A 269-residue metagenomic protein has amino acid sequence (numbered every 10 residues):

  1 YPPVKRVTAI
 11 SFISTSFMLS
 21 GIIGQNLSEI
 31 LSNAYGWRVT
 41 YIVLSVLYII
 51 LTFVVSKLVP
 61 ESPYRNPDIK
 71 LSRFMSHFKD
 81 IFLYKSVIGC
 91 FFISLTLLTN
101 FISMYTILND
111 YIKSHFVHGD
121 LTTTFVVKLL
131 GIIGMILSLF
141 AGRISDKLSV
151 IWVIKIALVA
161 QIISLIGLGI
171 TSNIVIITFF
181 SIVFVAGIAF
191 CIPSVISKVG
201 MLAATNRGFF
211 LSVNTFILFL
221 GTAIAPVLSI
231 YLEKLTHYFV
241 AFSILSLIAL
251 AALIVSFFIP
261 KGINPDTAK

Functional and structural regions predicted by a protein language model:
Y1, F190-A203: Intracellular juxtamembrane helix-capping segments at the cytosolic ends of symmetry-related transmembrane helices
A9-V59: Helix-loop-helix hairpin linking two adjacent transmembrane segments in secondary transporters
N33-S45, Y231-A249: A membrane-interface helix-boundary motif in multi-pass transporters
P60-C90: Juxtamembrane intracellular "pre-TM" segments in multi-pass secondary transporters
S86-K128, I132: Extracytoplasmic gate region of multi-pass secondary transporters
L137-S149, E233: Helix-to-loop junctions at the C-terminal end of transmembrane segments in multipass secondary transporters
S149-V195: C-terminal transmembrane helical hairpin of 12-TM major facilitator-type secondary transporters
M201-Y238: A late C-terminal transmembrane helix in Major Facilitator Superfamily
